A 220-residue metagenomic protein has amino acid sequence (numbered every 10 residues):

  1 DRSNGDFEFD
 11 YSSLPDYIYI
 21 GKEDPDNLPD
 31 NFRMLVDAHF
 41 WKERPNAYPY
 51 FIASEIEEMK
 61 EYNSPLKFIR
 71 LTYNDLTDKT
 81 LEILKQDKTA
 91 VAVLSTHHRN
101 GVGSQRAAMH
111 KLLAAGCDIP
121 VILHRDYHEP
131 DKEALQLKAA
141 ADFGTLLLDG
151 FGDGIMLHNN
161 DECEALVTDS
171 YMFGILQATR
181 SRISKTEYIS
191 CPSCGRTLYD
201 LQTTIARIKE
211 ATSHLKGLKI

Functional and structural regions predicted by a protein language model:
D1-D75, D87-R99: Long, compositionally biased, glycine/small-hydrophobic-enriched stretches that function as flexible linkers, tethers
V36, E55-I56, N63-I220: Catalytic alpha/beta core domains of metabolic enzymes, predominantly
